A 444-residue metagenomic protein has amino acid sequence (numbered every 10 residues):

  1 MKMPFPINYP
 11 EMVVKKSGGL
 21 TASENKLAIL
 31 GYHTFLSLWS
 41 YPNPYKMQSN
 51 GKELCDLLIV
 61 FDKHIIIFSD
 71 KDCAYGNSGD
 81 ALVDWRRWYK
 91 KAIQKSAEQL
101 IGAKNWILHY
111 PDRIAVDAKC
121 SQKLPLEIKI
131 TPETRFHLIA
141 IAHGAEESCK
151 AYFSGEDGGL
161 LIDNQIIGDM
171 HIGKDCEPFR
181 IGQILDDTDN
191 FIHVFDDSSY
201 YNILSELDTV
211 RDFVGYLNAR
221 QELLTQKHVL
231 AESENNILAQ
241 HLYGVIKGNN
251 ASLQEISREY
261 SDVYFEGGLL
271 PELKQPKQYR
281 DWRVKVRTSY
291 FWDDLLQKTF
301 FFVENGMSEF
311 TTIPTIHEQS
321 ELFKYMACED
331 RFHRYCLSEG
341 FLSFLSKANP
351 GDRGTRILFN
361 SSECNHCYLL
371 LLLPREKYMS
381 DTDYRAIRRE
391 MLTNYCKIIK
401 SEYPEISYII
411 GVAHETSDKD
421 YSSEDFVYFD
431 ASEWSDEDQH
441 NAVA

Functional and structural regions predicted by a protein language model:
M1-C55, I59-A444: Intrinsically disordered, low-complexity Ser/Thr/Pro/Gly-rich regulatory segments
